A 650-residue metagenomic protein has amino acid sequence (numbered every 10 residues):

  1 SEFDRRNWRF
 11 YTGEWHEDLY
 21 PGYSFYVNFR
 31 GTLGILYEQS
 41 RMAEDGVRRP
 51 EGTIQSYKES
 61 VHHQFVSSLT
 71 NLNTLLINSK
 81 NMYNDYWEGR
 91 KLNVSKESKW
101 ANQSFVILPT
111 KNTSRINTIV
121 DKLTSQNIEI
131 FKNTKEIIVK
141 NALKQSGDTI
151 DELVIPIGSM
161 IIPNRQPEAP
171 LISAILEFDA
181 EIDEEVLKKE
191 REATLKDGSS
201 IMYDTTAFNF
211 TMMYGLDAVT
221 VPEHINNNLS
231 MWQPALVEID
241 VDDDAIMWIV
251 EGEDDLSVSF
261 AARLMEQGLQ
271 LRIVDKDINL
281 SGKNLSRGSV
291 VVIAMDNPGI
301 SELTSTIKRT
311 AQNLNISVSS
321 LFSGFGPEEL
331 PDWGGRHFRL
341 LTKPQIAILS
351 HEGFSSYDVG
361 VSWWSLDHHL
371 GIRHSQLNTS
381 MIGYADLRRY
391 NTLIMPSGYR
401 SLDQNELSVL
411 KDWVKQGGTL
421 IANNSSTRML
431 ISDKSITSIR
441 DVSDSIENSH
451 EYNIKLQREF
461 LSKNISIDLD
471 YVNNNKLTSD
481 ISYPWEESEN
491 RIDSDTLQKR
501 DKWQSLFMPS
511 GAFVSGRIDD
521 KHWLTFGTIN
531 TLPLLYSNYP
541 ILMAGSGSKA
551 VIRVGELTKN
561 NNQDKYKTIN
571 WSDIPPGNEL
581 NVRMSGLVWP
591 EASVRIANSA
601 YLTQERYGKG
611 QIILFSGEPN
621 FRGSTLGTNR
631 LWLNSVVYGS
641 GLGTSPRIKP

Functional and structural regions predicted by a protein language model:
S1-D18, Y23-P650: Intrinsic-disorder/low-complexity accessory segments
